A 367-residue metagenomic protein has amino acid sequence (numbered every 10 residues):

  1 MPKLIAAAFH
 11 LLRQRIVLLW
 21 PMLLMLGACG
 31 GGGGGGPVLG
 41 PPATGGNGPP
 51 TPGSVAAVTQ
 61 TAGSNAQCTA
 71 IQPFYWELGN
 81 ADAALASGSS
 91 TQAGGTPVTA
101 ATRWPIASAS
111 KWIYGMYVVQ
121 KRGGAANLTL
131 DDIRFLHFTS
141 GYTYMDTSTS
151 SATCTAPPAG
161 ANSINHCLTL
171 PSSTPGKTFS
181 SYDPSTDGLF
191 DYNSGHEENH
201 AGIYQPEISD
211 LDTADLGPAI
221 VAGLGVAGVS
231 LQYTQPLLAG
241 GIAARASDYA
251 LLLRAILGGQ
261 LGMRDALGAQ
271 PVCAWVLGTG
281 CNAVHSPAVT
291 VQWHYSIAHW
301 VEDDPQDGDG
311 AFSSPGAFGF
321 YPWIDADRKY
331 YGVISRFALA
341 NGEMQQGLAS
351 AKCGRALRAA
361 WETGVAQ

Functional and structural regions predicted by a protein language model:
M1-G27: Sec-dependent bacterial lipoprotein signal peptides
L19-V58, G63-N65: Bacterial Sec-dependent N-terminal signal peptides
T44-G45, T51-A56, G308-Q367: Structured C-terminal helix/loop/strand segments within mature extracytoplasmic catalytic/sensor domains
A56-W104, Y321-D325, K329-R336: A short, well-structured edge-of-sheet supersecondary motif
A70-Q72, Q92-D191: Active-site-proximal loop and beta-strand segments within enzyme catalytic domains
P105-A125, F135, G188-I220, D248-A255 (+1 more regions): Alpha-helical scaffold elements that line and support the substrate/ligand-binding pocket of soluble hydrolases
M145-A243: A small/polar active-site loop signature that marks catalytic segments
Q205-F312, A317: Penicillin-binding protein/beta-lactamase superfamily catalytic region
